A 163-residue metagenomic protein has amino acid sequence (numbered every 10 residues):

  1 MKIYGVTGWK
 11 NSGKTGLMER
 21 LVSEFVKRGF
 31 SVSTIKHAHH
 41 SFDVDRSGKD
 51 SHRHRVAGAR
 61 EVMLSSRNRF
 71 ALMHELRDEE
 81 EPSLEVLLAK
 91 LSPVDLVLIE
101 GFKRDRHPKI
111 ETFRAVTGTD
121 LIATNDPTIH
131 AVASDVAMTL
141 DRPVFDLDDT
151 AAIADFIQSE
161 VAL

Functional and structural regions predicted by a protein language model:
I3: Walker A (P-loop) ATP-phosphate-binding motif of ABC ATPase nucleotide-binding domains
V6: Hydrophobic anchor at the beta1->P-loop junction of P-loop NTPases
K10: The conserved Walker
K14: Conserved lysine of the Walker
R20-D78, P82: N-terminal phosphate/diphosphate-binding loop that engages ATP/GTP or pyrophosphate donors across diverse enzyme folds
E75-R104: Phosphate-binding/switch loop-helix module in NTP-utilizing enzymes
L96-L163: Phosphate/Mg2+-binding loops and adjacent switch elements in nucleotide/diphosphate-handling enzyme cores
